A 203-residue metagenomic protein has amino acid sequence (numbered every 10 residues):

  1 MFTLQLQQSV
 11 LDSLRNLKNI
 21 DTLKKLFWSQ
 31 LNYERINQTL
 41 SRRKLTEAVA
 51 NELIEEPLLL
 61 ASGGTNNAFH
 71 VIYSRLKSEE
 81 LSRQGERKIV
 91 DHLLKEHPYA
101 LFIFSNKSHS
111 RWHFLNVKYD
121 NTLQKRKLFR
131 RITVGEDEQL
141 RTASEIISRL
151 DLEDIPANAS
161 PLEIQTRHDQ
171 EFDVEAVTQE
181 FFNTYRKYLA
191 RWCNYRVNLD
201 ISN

Functional and structural regions predicted by a protein language model:
M1-N203: Short, basic/polar, glycine-containing "phosphate-handling" surface segments that engage DNA
